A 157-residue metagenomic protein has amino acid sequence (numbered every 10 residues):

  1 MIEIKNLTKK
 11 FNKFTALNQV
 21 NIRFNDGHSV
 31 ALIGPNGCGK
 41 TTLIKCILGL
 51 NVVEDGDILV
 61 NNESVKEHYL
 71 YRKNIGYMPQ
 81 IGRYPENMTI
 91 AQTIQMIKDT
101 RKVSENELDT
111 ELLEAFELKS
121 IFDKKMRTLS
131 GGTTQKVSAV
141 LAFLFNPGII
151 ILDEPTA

Functional and structural regions predicted by a protein language model:
I33-P35: The feature captures the beta-strand-to-loop junction immediately N-terminal to the Walker
L48: Helix-to-loop junction immediately C-terminal to a conserved catalytic motif
G56-Y71: Conserved ABC transporter NBD signature motif
Q95, N106-I121: Conserved ABC ATPase "signature" region
K125-G132: Conserved ABC ATPase signature
I150-E154: Catalytic Walker B motif of ABC-type/P-loop ATPase nucleotide-binding domains
